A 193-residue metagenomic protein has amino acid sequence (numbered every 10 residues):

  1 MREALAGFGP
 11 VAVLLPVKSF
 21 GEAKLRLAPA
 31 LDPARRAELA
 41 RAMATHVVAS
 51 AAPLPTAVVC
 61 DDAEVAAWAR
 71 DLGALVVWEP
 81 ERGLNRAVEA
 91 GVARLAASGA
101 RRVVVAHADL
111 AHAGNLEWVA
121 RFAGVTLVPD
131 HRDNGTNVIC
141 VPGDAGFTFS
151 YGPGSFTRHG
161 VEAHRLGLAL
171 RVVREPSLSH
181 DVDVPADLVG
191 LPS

Functional and structural regions predicted by a protein language model:
M1-L27: N-terminal nucleotide-binding beta1-loop-alpha1 segment
R2-G7, V161-S193: Conserved alpha/beta core of the MobA/IspD/sugar-nucleotide pyrophosphorylase nucleotidyltransferase superfamily
E38-P55: A short, N-terminal amphipathic alpha-helix
C60-V65: Short, polar loop motifs at secondary-structure junctions
W68-V104: Short phosphate-binding loop-to-helix
H107-A111: The conserved acidic donor/metal-binding loop of glycosyltransferases
A113-G135: Conserved donor-nucleotide/metal-binding helix-loop-beta segment in metal-dependent transferases, i.e., the alpha-helix
D133-R171: Catalytic-core segments of class I nucleotidyltransferases/pyrophosphorylases that form NMP-activated intermediates
